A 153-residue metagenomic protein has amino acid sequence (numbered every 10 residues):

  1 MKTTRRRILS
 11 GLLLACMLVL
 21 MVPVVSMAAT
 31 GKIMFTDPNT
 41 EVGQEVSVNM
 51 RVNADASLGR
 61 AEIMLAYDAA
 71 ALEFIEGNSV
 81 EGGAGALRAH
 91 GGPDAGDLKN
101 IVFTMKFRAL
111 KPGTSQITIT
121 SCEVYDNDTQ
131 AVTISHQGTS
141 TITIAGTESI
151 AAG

Functional and structural regions predicted by a protein language model:
K2, R7-L12, L18-G153: Acidic, low-complexity intrinsically disordered segments
